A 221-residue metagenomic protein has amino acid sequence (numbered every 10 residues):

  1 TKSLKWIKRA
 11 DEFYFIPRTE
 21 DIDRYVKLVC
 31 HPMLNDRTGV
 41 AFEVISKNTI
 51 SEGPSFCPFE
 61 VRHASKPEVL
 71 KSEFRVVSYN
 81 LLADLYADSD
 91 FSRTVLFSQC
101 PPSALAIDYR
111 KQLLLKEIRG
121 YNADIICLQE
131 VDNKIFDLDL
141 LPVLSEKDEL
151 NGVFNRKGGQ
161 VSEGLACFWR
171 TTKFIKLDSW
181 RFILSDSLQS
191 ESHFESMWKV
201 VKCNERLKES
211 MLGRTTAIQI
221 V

Functional and structural regions predicted by a protein language model:
T1-V69: Ser/Thr/Pro/Gly-rich low-complexity disordered regions
Y25-K27, Y109, L113-L114, I135-D139: Acidic, Ser/Thr-rich intrinsically disordered and amphipathic helical segments
E43-V44, S89-S92, S179-F182: Short coil/turn segments at secondary-structure boundaries
S55-E73, I125-V221: Structured beta-strand-rich core segments of catalytic domains in phosphoester-bond hydrolases
P67-A87: Short beta-strand segments enriched in small/hydrophobic residues
L82-D108, S190-E195, K199, R206 (+1 more regions): Acidic/histidine-rich helix-loop elements that form or flank divalent-metal/phosphate-binding sites at the catalytic
Y121: Active-site charged/polar residues at nucleotide-handling catalytic sites that mediate phosphoryl, nucleotidyl
